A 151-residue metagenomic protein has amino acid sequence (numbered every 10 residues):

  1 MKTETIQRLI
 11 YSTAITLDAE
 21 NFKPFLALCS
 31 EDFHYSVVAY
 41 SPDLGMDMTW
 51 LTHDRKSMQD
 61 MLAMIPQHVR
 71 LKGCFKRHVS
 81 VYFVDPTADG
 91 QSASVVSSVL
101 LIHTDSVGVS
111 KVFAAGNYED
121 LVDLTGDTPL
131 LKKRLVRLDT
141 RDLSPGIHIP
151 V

Functional and structural regions predicted by a protein language model:
M1, T13, M46-W50, S110: A general boundary/transition motif marking the beginning of the first structured unit of a protein
M1-E31: Short, low-complexity N-terminal intrinsically disordered segments enriched in polar/charged residues
E4-R8, T49, K56, F113: A generic "alpha-helical surface" signal
T13-I15, P24, Q67-K72, S106-V109: Short helix-to-loop capping/linker segments positioned immediately adjacent to catalytic or ligand/cofactor-binding
N21, Y40-S41, G73, S110 (+1 more regions): Residue-level detector of alpha-helical recognition elements and their boundaries
E31-S98: A solvent-exposed, acidic/Ser-Thr-rich amphipathic alpha-helical stretch
K76-V151: A beta-strand edge to alpha-helix "cap/lid" segment located at domain peripheries
